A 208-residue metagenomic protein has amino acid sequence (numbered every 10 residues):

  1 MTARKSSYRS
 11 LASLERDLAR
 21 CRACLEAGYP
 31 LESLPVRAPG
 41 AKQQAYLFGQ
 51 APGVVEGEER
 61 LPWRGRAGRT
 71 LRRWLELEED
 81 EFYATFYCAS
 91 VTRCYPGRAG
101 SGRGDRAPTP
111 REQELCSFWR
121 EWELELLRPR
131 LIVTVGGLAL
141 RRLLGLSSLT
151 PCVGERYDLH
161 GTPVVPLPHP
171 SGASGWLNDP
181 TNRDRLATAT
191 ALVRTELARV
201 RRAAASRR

Functional and structural regions predicted by a protein language model:
T2-V200: A polyanion-binding, active-site-adjacent surface
G172, A203-R208: Extended, histidine- and acidic-residue-enriched regions that form the cofactor-binding/catalytic faces
